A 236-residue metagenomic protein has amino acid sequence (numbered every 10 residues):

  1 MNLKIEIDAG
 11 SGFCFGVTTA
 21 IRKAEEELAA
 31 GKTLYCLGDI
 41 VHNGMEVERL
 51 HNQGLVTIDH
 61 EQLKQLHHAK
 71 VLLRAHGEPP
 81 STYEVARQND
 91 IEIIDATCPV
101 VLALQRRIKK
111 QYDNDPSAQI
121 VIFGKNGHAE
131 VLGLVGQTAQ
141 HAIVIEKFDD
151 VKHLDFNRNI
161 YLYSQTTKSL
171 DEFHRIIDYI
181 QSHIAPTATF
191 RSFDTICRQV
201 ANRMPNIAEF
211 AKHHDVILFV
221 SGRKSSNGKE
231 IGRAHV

Functional and structural regions predicted by a protein language model:
N2-I7, R87-Q88, P186-R191: Gly-rich Lys/Arg/Thr-decorated short loops/hinges at beta-loop-alpha junctions or inter-strand turns that position
E6-T138, A142-H153, L170, I176-Q181 (+3 more regions): Active-site loop-to-helix "anion-binding N-cap" substructures in soluble metabolic enzymes
D155-R158, A185, N202-P205, A211-D215: Short gly/pro-enriched beta-turn/loop segments at secondary-structure junctions
Q165-T167, I196-R198, E209-G228: Glycine-rich phosphate/diphosphate-binding loops and the adjacent beta-loop-alpha structural elements that coordinate
S169-F173, H183-S192: Short, structured loop/turn "capping" segments at alpha-beta junctions
F190-N202: Long, charged amphipathic helices and adjacent flexible linkers at domain junctions
A234-V236: Conserved small/polar residues in nucleotide/adenosyl-binding loops
